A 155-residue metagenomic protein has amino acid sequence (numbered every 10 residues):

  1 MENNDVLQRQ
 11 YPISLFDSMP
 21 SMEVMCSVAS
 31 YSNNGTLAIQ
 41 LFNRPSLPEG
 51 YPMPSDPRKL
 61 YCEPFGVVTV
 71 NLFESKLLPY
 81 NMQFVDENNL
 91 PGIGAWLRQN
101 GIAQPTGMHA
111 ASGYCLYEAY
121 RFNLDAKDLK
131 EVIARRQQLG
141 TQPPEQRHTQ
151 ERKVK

Functional and structural regions predicted by a protein language model:
E2-V24: Glycine-rich short-loop/terminal segments
Q8, S21-R44, V67, S75-P79: Catalytic phosphate/metal-binding cores of nucleic-acid and nucleotide-processing enzymes, i.e., regions that mediate
F16-N33, Y51-F65: Hydrophobic core positions in small helical hairpin nucleic-acid-binding modules
Y31-N33, Q40-M53, G107-G113: Short, flexible beta-strand-to-coil junctions
N43-G101: Acidic, aromatic-enriched beta-alpha/helix-loop junctions
E74, L124-A126, K155: Non-catalytic surface loops within mature trypsin-like serine protease
V85-Q137: Short, compact, well-ordered microdomains
Q146-K155: Non-Sec secretion/translocation targeting segments of pathogen effectors
